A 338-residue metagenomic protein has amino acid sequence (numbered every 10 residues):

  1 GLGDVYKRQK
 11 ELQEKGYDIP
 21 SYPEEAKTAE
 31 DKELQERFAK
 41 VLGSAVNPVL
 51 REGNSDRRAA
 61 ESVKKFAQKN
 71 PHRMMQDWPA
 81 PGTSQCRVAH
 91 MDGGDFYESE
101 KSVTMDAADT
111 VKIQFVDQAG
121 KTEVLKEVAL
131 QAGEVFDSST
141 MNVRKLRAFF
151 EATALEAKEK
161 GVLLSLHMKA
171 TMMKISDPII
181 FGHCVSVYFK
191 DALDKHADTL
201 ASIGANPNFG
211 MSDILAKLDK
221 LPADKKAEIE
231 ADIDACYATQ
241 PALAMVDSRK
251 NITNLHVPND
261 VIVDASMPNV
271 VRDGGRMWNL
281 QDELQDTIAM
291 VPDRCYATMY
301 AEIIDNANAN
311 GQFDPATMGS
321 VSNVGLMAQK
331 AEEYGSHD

Functional and structural regions predicted by a protein language model:
L2-Y6: Short, small-residue-biased leader/transition segments that mark boundaries at the very start of proteins
K7-W78: Charged, compositionally biased non-catalytic regions
I19-Q35, K145, A152-M299, M318 (+1 more regions): Catalytic cofactor-binding cores of redox enzymes
L42-P48, E52-R57, P241-S266, I303 (+1 more regions): Extended amphipathic alpha-helical scaffolds
K64-Y97, K250, N254: Extended, Lys/Arg-enriched charged tracts that mediate electrostatic binding to polyanionic substrates
M91-Q114, V143-A157, Y334-D338: Conserved alpha/beta core surface patches that mediate binding of polyanionic ligands
V103-L125, R294, D305-D338: Active-site cores of enzymes that catalyze phosphoryl transfer or operate on phosphate-rich substrates
L125-S138, N279-T287: Gly-rich Lys/Arg/Thr-decorated short loops/hinges at beta-loop-alpha junctions or inter-strand turns that position
